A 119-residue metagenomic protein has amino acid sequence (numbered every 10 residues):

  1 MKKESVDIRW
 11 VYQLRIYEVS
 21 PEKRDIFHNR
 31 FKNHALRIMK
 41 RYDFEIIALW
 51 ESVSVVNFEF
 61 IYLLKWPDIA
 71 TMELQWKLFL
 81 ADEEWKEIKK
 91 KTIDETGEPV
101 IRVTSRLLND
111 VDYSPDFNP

Functional and structural regions predicted by a protein language model:
K2-D7, N29-I47, P67-R106: An amphipathic, aromatic/His-enriched active-site/gating alpha helix that lines ligand/cofactor pockets
K2-R30, I38, E45-I46, D112-N118: Surface-exposed interaction/gating patches
Y12-E18, A48-D82, T104-L108, P119: Short, well-ordered beta-strand segments in beta-rich or mixed alpha/beta enzyme and ligand-binding folds
